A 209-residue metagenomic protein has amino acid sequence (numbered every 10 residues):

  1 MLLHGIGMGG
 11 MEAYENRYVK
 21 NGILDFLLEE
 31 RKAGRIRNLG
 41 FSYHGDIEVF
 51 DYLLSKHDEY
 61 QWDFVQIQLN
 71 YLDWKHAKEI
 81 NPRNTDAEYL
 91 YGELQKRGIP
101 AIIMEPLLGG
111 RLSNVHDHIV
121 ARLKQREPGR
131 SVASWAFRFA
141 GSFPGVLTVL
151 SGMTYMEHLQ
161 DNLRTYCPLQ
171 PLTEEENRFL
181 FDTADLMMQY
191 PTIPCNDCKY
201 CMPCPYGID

Functional and structural regions predicted by a protein language model:
M1-I103, L107-L108, N114-V120, E127-P128 (+1 more regions): Glycine/proline-rich, positively charged, aromatic-decorated active-site loop/lid region on the catalytic face
E59-Q61, Y89-D209: Structured C-terminal cap/extension of enzyme domains
